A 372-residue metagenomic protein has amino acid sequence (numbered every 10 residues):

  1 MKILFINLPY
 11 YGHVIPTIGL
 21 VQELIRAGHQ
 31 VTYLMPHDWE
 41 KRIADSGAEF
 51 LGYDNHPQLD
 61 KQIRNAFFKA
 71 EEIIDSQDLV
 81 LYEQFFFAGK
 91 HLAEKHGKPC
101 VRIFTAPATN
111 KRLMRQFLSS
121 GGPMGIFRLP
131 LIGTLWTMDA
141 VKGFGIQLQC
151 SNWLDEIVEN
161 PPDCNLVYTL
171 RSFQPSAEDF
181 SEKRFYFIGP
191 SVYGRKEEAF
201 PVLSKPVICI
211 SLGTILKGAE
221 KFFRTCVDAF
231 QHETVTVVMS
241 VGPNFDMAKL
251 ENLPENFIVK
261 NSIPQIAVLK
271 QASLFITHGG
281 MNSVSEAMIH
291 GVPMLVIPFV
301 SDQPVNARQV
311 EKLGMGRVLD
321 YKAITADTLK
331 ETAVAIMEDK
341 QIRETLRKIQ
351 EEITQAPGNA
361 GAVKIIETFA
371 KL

Functional and structural regions predicted by a protein language model:
M1-T32, D38, R42-E49, I73 (+4 more regions): Nucleotide-activated sugar donor-binding and catalytic core shared by glycosyltransferases and related lipid-linked
L8, P36, T105, P190 (+3 more regions): Cofactor-binding loop segments of dinucleotide-utilizing enzymes, especially the Rossmann-like FAD- and NAD(P)+-binding
R26-H29, D38-K41, S46-V207, L212-T225 (+1 more regions): Nucleotide-sugar-dependent glycosyltransferase catalytic domains
T214, T225-I258: Catalytic donor nucleotide-activated moiety binding site of glycosyltransferases and closely related
F222, C226, I342-T345: Short amphipathic alpha-helical coupling segments at ligand-binding clamshell hinges and other catalytic/signaling
